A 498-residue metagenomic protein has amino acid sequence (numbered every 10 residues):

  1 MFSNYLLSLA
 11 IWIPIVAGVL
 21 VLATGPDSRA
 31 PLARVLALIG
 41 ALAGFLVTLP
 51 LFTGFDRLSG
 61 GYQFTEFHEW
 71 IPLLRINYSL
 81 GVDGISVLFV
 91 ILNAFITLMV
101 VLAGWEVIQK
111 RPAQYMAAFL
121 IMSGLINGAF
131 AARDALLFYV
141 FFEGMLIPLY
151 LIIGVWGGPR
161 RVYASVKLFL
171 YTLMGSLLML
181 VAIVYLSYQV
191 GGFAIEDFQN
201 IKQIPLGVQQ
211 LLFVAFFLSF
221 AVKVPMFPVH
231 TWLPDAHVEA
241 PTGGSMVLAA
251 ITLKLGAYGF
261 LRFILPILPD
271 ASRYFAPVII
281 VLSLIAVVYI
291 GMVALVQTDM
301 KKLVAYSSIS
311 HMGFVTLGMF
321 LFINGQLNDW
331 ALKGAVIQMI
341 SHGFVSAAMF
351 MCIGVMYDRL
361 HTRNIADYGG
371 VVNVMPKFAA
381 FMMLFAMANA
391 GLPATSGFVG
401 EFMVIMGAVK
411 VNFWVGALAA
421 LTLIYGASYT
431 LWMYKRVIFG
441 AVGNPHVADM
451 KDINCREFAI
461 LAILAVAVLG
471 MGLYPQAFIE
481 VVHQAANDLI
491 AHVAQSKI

Functional and structural regions predicted by a protein language model:
M1-L6, L20-A117, G192-N200, N487-D488: Transmembrane helix-loop-helix hairpins at membrane boundaries of multipass inner-membrane proteins
F2-I13, V82-N93, A135-P148, Q209-V222 (+2 more regions): Structural signature of hydrophobic alpha-helical transmembrane segments
S8-T24, L38-L51, L92-G104, M122-G124 (+6 more regions): Central hydrophobic cores of alpha-helical transmembrane segments in multi-pass inner-membrane proteins across all
G18-A23, L49, L98-L102, G124-G128 (+8 more regions): Alpha-helical transmembrane segments of multipass membrane proteins
V19-D27, T97-Q109, L151-R160, V224-V238 (+1 more regions): C-terminal ends of transmembrane helices
D27-L32, Q114-I121, L125-V208, V293-Y306 (+1 more regions): Alpha-helical multi-pass transmembrane bundles of energy-transducing inner-membrane proteins
F55-N77, S176-T231, D235, F260-V278 (+5 more regions): Juxtamembrane/interfacial segments at transmembrane-helix boundaries in multi-pass membrane proteins
F227, S346-F350, G416-D449: Predominantly late transmembrane helices and immediately cytosolic-facing juxtamembrane segments
